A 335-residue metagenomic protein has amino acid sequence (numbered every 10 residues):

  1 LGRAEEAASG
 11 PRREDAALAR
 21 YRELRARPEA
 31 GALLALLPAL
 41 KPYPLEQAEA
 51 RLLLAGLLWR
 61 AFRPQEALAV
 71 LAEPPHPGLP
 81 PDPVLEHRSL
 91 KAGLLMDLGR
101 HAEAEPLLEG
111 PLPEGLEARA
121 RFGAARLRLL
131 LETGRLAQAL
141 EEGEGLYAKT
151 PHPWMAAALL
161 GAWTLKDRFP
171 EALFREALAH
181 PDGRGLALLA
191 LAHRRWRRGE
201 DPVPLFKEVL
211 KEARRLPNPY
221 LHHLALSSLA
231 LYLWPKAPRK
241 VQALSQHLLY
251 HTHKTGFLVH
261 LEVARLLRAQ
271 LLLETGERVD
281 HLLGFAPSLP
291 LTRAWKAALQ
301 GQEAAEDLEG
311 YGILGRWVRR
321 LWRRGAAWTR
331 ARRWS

Functional and structural regions predicted by a protein language model:
L1, A16-A32: Alpha-helical segment of the N-proximal tetratricopeptide repeat
G2, P28, F62, G99 (+5 more regions): Residue-level detector of the short coil/turn that links helix A to helix B within each tetratricopeptide repeat
G2-R12: Long, contiguous interaction/recruitment modules in multidomain scaffold/adaptor proteins
R12-A17, P42-R51, L79-G93, E114-A125 (+7 more regions): Alpha-solenoid helical repeat architecture
L37-P42, A72-P77, E109-E114, E141-A148 (+5 more regions): Amphipathic alpha-helical segments of tetratricopeptide repeats
W196, S227-P238: Alpha-helical adaptor scaffolds
